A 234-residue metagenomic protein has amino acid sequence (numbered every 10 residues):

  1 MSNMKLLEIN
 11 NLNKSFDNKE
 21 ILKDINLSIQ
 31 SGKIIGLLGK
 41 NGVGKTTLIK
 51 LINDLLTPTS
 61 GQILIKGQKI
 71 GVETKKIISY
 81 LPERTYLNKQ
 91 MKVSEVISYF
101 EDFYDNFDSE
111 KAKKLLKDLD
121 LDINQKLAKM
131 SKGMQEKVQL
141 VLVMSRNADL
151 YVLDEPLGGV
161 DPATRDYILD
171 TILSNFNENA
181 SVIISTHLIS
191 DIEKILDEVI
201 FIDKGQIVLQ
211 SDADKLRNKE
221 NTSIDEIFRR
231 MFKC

Functional and structural regions predicted by a protein language model:
L7, L22-D24: Conserved structural motif at the start of ABC-family nucleotide-binding domains
L38-K40: The feature captures the beta-strand-to-loop junction immediately N-terminal to the Walker
N53: Helix-to-loop junction immediately C-terminal to a conserved catalytic motif
S60-T74: Conserved ABC transporter NBD signature motif
E83-V138: ABC-family P-loop ATPase nucleotide-binding domains
Y151-E155, V160: Catalytic Walker B motif of ABC-type/P-loop ATPase nucleotide-binding domains
P162-T164: Helix N-cap at the start of a conserved alpha-helix in ABC-type nucleotide-binding domains
